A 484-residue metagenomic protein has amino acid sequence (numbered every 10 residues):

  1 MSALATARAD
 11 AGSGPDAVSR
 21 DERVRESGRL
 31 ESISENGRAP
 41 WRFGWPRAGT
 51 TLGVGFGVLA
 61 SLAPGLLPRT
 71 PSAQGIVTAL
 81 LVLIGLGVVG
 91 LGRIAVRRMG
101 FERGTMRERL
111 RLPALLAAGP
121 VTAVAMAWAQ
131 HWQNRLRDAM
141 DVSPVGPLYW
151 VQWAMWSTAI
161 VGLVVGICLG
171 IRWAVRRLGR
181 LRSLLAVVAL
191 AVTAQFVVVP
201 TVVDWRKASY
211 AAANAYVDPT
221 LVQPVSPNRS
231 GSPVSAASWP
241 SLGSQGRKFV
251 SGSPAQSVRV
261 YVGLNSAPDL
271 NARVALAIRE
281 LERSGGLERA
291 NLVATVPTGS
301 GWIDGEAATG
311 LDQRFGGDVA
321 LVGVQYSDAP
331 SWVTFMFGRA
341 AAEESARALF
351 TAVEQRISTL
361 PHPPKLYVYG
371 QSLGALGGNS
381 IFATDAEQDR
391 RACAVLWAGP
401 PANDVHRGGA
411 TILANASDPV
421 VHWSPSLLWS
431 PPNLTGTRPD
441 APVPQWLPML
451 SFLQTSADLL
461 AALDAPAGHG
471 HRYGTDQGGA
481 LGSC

Functional and structural regions predicted by a protein language model:
M1-P40: Actinobacteria-biased recognition of intrinsically disordered, low-complexity terminal regions
G37-P364, D385-C484: C-terminal His-loop and adjacent cap/lid subdomain of alpha/beta-hydrolase
V368-A375: Gly/Ala-rich beta-loop-alpha elbow adjacent to hydrolase catalytic centers
A375-A386: Short glycine-enriched nucleophile-adjacent loop and the immediately C-terminal alpha-helix near the catalytic center
